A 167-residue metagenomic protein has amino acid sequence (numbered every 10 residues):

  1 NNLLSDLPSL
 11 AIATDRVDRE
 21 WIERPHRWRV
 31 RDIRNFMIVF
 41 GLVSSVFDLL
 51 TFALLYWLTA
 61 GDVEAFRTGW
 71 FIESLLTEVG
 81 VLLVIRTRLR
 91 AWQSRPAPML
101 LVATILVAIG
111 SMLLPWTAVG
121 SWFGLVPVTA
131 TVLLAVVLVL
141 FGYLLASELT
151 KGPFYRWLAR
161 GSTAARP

Functional and structural regions predicted by a protein language model:
N1-P167: C-terminal transmembrane helices and immediately adjacent loops/tails of multi-pass membrane transport proteins
